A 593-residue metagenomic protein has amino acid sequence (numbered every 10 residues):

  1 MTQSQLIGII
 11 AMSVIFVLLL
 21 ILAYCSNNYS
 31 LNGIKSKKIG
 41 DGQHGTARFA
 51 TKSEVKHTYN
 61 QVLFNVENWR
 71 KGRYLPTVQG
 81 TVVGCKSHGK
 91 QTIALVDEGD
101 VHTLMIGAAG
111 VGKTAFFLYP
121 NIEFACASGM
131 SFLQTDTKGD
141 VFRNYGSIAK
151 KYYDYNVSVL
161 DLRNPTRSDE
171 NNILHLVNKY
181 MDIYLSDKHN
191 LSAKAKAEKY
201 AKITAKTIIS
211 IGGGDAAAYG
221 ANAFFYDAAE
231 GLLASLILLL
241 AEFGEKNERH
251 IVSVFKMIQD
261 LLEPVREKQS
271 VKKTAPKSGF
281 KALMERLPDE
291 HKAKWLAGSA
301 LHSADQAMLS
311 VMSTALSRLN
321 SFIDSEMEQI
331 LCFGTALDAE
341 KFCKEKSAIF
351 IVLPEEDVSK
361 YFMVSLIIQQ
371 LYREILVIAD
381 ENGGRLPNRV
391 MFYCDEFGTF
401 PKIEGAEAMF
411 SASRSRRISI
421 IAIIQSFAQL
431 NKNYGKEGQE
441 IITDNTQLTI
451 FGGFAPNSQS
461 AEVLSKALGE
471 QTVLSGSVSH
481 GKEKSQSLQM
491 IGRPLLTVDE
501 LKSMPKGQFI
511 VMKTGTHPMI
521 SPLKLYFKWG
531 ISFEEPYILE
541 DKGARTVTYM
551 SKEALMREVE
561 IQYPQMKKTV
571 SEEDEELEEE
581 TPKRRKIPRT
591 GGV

Functional and structural regions predicted by a protein language model:
M1-V111, A115-E123, S128, T166 (+3 more regions): Basic- and hydrophobic-enriched, low-structure N-terminal and domain-boundary segments that flank ATP-binding catalytic
T2-Q3, V463, A467, T516-M519: Short intrinsically disordered, low-complexity coil segments enriched in acidic
N32-K37, D41, K150-Y152, I173-M181 (+5 more regions): Low-complexity, intrinsically disordered or weakly predicted helical/coil tracts enriched in serine/threonine
N68-R70, F362, F397, A455: A short glycine-/small-residue-rich loop at the edge of a beta-strand within enzyme catalytic domains
V82-K90, A94-I418, N433-K436, L496-I520 (+2 more regions): P-loop NTPase motor domains
F410-I510: Conserved ATP-driven motor cores of ASCE-family P-loop NTPases powering translocation/secretion/packaging/pilus
K524: Short, surface-exposed polybasic-aromatic patches that bind anionic ligands, especially phosphate groups
